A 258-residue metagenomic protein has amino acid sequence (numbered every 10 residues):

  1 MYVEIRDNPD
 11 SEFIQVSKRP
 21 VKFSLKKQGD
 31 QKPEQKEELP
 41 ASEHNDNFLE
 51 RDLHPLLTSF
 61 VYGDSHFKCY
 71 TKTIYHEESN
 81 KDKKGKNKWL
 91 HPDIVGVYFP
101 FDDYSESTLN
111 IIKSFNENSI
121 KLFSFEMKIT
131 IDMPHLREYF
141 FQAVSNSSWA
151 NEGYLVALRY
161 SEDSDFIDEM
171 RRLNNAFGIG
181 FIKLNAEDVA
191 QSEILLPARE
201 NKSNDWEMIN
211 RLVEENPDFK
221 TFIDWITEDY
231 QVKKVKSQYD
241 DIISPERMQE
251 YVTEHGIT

Functional and structural regions predicted by a protein language model:
M1-E38: Charged low-complexity interaction tracts in eukaryotic proteins
G29-S65, I226-T258: Charged, often low-complexity linker/regulatory segments
E37-S105, T258: Acidic-basic catalytic patches of nuclease active cores, encompassing PD-(D/E)XK and other metal-cofactor nuclease
G96-S124: Active-site beta-strand-loop-beta-strand hairpin of nuclease catalytic cores that positions key catalytic residues
F123-D132: Glycine-rich phosphate-binding "P-loop"
I131-L136, W149-D188: Nucleic-acid nuclease catalytic cores
N146: Ligand-binding face of N-terminal immunoglobulin V-set domains in extracellular IgSF glycoproteins
M170-T258: Non-catalytic C-terminal interaction segments of nucleic acid-processing enzymes
